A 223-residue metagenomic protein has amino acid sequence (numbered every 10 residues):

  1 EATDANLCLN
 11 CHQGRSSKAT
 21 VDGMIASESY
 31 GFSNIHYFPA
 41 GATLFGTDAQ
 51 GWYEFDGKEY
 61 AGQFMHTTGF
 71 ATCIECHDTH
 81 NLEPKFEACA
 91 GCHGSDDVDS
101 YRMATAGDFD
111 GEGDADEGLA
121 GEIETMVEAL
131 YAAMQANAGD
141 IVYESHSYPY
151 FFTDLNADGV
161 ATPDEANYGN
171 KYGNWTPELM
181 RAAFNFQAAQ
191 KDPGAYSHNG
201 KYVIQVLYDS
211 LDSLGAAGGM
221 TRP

Functional and structural regions predicted by a protein language model:
E1-P223: C-type cytochrome heme-c attachment and multiheme electron-transfer modules
